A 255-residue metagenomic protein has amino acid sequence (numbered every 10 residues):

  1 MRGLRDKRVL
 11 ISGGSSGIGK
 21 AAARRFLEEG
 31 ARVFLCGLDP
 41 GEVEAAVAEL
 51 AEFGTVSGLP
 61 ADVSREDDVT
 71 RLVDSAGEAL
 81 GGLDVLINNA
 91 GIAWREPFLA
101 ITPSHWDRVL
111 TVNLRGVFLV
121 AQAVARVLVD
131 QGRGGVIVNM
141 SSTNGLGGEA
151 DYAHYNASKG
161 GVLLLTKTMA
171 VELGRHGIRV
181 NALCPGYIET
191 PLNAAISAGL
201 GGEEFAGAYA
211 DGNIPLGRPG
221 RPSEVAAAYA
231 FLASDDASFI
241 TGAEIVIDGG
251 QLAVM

Functional and structural regions predicted by a protein language model:
R8, S15-S16: Conserved glycine-rich cofactor-binding loop
V69, P97-F98, T102-L110, A210: Substrate-binding pocket helix/loop in short-chain dehydrogenase/reductase
G82, I87, G174, R179 (+1 more regions): Short, small/polar-rich loop/turn modules that mediate ligand/substrate recognition or access, typified
A121, S158, T166: Active-site helix of classical SDR
R126, V171-R175, S238: Alpha-helical segment proximal to the catalytic Tyr-Lys
S142: Residue(s) in the substrate-gating loop at a strand-loop-helix junction that position the organic substrate next
G147, Y229-A230, T241-M255: Short C-terminal tail/terminal secondary-structure segment of NAD(P)H-dependent dehydrogenase/reductase domains
